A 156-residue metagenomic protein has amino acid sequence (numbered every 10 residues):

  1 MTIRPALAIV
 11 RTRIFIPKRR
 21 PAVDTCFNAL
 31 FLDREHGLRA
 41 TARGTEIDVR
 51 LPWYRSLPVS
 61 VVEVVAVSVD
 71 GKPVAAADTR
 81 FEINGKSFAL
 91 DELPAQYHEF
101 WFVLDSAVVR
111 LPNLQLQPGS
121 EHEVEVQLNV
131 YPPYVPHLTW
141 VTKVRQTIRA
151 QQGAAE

Functional and structural regions predicted by a protein language model:
I3, L7-E156: Terminal leader/tail segments of proteins
